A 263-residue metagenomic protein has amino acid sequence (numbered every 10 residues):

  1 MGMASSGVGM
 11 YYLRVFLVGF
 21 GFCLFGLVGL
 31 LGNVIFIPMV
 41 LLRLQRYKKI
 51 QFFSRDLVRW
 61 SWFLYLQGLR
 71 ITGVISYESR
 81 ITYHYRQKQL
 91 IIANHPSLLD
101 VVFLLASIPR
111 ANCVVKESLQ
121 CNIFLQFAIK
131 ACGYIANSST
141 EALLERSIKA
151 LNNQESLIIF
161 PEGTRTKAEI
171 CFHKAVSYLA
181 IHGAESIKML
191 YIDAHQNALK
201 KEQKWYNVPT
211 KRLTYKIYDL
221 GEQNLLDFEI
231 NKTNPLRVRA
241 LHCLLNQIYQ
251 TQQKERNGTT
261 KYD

Functional and structural regions predicted by a protein language model:
G2-Q89: Membrane-anchoring hydrophobic helices of lipid-metabolizing enzymes
N33-L57, T72, Y83-S139: Catalytic core of membrane glycerolipid acyltransferases/transacylases, capturing the structured, soluble-facing
R70-E78, S138-E141, K200-K201: Short gly/ser/thr-rich secondary-structure transition/capping motifs
S76-Y77, A136, L157, I187: Hydrophobic beta-strand scaffold residues
Q87-A93, Q154-P161: Generic beta-sheet signal
H95-S97, E162-T166: Short glycine-rich anion-binding loops that position phosphate/pyrophosphate groups of nucleotides and phosphorylated
F124-F127, N152, S156, K167-T233: A cross-family acyltransferase "interaction/gating" segment
A142-S147: Short acidic active-site motifs
